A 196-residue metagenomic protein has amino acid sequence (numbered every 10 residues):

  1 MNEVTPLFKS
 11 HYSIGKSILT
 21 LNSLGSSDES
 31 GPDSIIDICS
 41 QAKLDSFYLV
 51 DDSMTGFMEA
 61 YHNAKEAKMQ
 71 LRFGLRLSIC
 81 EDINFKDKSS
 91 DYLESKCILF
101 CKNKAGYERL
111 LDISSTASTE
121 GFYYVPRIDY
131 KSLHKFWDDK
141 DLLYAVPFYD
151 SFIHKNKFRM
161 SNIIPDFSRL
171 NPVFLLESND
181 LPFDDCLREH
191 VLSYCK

Functional and structural regions predicted by a protein language model:
M1-K196: Phosphodiester-processing cores and adjacent nucleic acid-binding clamps
